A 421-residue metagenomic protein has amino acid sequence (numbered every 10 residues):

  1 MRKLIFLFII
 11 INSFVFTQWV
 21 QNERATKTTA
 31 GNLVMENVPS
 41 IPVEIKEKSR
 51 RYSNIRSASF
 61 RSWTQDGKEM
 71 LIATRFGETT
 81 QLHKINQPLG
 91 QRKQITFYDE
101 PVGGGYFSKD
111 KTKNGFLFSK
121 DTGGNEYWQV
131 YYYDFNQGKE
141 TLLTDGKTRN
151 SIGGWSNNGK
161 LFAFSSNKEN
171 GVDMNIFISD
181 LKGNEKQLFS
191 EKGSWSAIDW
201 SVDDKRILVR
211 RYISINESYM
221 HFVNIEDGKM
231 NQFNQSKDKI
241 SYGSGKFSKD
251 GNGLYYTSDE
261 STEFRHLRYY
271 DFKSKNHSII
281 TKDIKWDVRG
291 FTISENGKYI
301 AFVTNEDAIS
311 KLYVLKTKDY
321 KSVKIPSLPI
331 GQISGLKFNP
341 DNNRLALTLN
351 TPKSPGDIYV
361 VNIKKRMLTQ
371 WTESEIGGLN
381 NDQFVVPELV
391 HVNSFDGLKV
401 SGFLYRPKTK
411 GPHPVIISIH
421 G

Functional and structural regions predicted by a protein language model:
L4-S13: Sec-dependent N-terminal signal peptides
V15-T17: Boundary at the C-terminal end of the N-terminal hydrophobic targeting segment
W19-S57, I85-G103, Y133-R149, E169-G171 (+9 more regions): Multi-bladed beta-propeller domains
F60-E69, F76, G105-G115, G153-L161 (+5 more regions): Blade-terminus and WD-like Trp-Asp/Gly-His loop motifs, strongest in beta-propeller folds
F76-T79, D121-E126, N167-V172, I213-N216 (+3 more regions): Short glycine/acidic-enriched loop and turn motifs that connect beta-strands
D110-D173: A generic tandem-repeat structural signature
S334-G421: Serine-hydrolase catalytic core recognition
